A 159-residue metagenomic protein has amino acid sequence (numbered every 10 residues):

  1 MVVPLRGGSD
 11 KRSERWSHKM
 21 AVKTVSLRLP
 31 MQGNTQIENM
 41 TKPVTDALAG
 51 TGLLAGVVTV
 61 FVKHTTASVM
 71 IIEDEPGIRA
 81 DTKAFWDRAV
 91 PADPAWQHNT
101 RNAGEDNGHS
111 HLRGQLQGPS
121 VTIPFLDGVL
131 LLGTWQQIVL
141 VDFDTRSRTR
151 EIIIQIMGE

Functional and structural regions predicted by a protein language model:
V2-R6, K11-E159: Active-site histidine-anchored catalytic micro-motif
